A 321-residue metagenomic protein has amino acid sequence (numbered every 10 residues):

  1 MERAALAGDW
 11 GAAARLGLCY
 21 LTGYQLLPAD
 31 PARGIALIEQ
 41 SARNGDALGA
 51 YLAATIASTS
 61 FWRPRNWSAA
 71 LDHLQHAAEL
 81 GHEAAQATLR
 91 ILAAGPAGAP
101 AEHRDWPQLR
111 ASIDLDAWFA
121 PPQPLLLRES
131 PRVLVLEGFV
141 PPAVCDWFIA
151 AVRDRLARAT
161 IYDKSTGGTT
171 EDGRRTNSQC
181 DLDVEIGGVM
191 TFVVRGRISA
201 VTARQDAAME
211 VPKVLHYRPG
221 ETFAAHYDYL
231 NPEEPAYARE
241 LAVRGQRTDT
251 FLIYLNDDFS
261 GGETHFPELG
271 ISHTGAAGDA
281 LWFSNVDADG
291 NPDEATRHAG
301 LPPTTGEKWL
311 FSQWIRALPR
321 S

Functional and structural regions predicted by a protein language model:
M1, G34-A36: Repeat-mediated protein-protein interaction surfaces in helical alpha-solenoids
M1-A12: N-terminal segments that cap or nucleate solenoid repeat domains
R3, L18, E39-Q40, L52-T55 (+2 more regions): Fe(II)/2-oxoglutarate oxygenase catalytic core
G8, Y20-L27, G45, A57-R63 (+2 more regions): Glycine-centered coil turns and helix-coil junctions that link the paired helices within alpha-helical repeat units
P28-P31, N66: Helix-turn-helix repeat elements of alpha-solenoid scaffolds
